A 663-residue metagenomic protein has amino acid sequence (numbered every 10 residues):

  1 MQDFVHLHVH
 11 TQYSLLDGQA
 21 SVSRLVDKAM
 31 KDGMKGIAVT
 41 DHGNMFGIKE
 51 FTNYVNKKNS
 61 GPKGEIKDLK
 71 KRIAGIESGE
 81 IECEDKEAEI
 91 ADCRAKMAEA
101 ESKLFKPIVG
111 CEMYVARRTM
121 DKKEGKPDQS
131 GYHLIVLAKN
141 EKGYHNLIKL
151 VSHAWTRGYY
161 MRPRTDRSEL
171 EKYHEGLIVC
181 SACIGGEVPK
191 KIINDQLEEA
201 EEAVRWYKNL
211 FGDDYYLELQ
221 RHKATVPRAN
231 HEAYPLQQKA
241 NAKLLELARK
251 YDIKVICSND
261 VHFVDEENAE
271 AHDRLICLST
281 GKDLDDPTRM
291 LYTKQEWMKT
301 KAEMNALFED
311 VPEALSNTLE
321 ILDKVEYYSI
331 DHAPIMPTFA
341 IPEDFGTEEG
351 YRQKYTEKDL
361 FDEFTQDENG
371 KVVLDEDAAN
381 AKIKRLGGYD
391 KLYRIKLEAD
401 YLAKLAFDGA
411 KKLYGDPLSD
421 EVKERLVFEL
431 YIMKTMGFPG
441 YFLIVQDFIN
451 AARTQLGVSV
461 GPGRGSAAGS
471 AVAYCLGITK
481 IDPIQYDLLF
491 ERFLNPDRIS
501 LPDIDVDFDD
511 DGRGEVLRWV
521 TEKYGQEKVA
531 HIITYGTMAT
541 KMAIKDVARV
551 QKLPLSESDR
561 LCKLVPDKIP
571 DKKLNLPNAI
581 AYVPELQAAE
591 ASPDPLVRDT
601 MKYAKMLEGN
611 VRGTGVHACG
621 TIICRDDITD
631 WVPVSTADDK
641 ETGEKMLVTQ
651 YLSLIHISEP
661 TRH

Functional and structural regions predicted by a protein language model:
M1-L654, S658, R662: Alpha-helical scaffold/interaction cores of sigma-54-like transcription cofactors and many family A DNA polymerases
